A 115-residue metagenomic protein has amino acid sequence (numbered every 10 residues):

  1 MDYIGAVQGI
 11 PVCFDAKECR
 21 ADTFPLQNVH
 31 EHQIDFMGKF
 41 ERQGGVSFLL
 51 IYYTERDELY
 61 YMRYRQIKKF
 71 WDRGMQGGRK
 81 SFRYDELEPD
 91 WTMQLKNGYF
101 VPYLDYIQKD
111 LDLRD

Functional and structural regions predicted by a protein language model:
M1, Y60-D115: Non-catalytic C-terminal interaction segments of nucleic acid-processing enzymes
Y3-A21: Conserved catalytic cores of phosphodiester-cleaving nucleases, focusing on short active-site segments
C13, D22-P25, E58-L59: Short acidic/glycine-rich loop or secondary-structure boundary segments that cap or lie
D15-K17, V46-L50, L111-D115: Charged, low-complexity, helix/coiled-coil-prone segments
K17-Q43: Mg2+/Mn2+-dependent nuclease catalytic core
G38-K68: Nucleic-acid nuclease catalytic cores
